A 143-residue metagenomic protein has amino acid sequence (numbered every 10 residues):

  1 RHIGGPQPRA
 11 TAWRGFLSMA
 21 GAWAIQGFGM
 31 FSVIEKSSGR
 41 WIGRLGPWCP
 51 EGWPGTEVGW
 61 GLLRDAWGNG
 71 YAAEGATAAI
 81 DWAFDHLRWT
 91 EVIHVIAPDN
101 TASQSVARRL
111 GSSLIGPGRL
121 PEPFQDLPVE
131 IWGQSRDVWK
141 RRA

Functional and structural regions predicted by a protein language model:
R1-A20, Q26-G29: Conserved GNAT-fold acetyl-CoA-binding loop/helix
G5, M30-A143: Acyl-donor (CoA/ACP) binding surface of acyl/acetyltransferases
A10-A12, A22-I25, E57, V95-D99: Generic detector of short, locally flexible boundary/turn motifs and exposed helical patches
